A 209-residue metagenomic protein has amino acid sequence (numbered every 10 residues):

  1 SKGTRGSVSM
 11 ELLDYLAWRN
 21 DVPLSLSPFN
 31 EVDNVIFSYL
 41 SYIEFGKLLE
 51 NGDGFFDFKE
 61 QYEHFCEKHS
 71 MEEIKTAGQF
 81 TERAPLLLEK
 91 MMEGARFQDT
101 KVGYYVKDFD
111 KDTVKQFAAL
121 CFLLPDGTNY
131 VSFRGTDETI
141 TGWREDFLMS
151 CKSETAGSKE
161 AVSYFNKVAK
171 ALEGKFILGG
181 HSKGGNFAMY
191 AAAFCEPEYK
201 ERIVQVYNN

Functional and structural regions predicted by a protein language model:
G3-G179, N186, Y190-N209: Non-catalytic, mobile gating and regulatory segments of ester bond hydrolases
